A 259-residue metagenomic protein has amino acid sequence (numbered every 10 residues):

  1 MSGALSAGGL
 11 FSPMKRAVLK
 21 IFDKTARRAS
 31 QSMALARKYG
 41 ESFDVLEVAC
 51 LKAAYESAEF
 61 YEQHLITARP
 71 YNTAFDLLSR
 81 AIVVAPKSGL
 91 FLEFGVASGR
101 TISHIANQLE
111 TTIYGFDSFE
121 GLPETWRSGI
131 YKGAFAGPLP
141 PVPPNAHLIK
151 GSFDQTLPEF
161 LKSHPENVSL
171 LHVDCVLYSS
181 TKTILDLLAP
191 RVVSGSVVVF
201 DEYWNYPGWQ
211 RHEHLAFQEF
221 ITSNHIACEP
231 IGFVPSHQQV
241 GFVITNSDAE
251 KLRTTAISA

Functional and structural regions predicted by a protein language model:
M1-E41: Boundary detector for helix-to-coil junctions that initiate low-complexity/charged tails
S30-L92, I102: Class I SAM-dependent methyltransferase Rossmann-like catalytic core, especially the SAM/SAH-binding loop
A58, H64, K87-A259: S-adenosylmethionine/decaboxylated-SAM
